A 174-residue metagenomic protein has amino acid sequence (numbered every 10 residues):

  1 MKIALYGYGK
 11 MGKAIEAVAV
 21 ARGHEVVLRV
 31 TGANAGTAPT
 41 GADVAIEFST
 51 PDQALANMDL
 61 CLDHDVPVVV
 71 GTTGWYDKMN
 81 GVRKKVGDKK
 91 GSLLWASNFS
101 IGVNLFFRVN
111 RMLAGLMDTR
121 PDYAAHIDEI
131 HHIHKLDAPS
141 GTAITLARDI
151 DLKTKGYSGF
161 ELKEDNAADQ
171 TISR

Functional and structural regions predicted by a protein language model:
K2, K10-P39, P121-R174: C-terminal substrate-binding/catalytic lobe of Rossmann-fold NAD(P)-dependent oxidoreductases
V26, V68-V69, S92-L93: Hydrophobic beta-strand scaffold residues
G32, T73-W75, N98-F99, I130-H132: Short, ordered loop/turn segments at secondary-structure junctions
T37-C61, G74-M79: Beta-loop-alpha module in the N-terminal Rossmann-like domain of NAD(P)-dependent dehydrogenases, especially those
D59, D63, T72-W95, I101-G115: Rossmann-fold NAD(P)-binding glycine/threonine-rich loop
I101-M117, K135-R148: Active-site-proximal catalytic alpha-helix in oxidoreductases
